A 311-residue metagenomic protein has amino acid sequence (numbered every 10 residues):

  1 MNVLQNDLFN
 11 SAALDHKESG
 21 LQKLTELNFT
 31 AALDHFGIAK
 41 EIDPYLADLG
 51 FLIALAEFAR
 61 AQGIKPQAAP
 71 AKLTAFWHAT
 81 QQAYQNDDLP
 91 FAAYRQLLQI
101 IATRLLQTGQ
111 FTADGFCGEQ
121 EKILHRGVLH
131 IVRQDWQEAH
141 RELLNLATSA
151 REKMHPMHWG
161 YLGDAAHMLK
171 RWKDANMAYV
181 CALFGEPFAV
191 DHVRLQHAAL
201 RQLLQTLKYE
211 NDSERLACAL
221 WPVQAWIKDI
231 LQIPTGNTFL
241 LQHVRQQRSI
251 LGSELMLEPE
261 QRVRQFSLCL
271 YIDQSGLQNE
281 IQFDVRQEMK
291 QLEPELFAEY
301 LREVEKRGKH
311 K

Functional and structural regions predicted by a protein language model:
M1-K17, Q67-A68, R104-E121: TPR-adjacent "capping" and linker segments in tetratricopeptide-repeat scaffold/adaptor proteins
N10-H16, Y45, F76-Y84, G115-H125 (+1 more regions): Generic helix N-cap/helix-start motif at coil->alpha-helix transitions
A12, S19, I53, R126 (+2 more regions): Structural register within alpha-helical repeat arrays
H16, G50, I123, W159 (+3 more regions): TPR repeat positional signature
F29-K65, T148-G160: Short, charge-rich amphipathic alpha-helical segments embedded in non-transmembrane helical bundles/solenoids
P90-H140, K170-K311: Eukaryotic alpha-helical solenoid repeat scaffolds
